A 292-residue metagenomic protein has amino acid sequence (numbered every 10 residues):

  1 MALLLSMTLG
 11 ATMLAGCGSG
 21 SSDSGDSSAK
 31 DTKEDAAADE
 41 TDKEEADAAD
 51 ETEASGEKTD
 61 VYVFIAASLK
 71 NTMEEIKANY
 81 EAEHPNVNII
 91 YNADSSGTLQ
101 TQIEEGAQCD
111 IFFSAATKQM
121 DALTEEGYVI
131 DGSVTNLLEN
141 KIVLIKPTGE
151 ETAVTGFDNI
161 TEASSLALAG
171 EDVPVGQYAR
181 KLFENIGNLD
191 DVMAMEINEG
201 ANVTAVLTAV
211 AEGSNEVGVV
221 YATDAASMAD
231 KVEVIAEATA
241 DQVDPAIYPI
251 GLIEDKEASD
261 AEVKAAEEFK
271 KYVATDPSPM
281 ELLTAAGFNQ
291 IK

Functional and structural regions predicted by a protein language model:
M1-L3: Bacterial N-terminal signal peptides that target proteins for export
T12-G16: C-terminal motif of bacterial Sec signal peptides marking the signal peptidase cleavage site
S19-G25, A29-A38, D42-A78, G97 (+4 more regions): Exported/periplasmic ABC-transporter solute-binding proteins
A78-Y91: Signal peptide-proximal N-terminal region of secreted/periplasmic/extracellular or secretory-lumen proteins
N86, Q108-C109, N215: Short, high-confidence coil segments that cap the C-terminus of an alpha-helix and link into the following beta-strand
Y91, D131-V134, M195-E196: Surface-exposed patches in mature extracellular/periplasmic domains of secreted proteins
Q100, G106-E126, I130-N136: Short beta-strand-centered segments that line the small-molecule binding cleft or hinge of alpha/beta clamshell
